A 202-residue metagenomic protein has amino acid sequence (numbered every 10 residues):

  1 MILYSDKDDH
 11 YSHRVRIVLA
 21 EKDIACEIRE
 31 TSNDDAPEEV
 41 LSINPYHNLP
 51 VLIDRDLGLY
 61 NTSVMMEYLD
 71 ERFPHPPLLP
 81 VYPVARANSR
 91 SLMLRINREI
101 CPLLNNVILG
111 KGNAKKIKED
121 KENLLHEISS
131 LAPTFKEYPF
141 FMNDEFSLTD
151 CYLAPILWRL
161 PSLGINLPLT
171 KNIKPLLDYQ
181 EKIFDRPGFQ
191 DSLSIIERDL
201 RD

Functional and structural regions predicted by a protein language model:
M1-P133, P139: GST-like domain detector, emphasizing the conserved glutathione-binding G-site in the N-terminal thioredoxin-like
D6, L148, I196: Short, solvent-exposed turn/loop segments enriched in Gly/Ser/Thr/Pro and often Arg
S42, D185, S194: Phosphate-coordinating loops and pocket residues in cytosolic domains that bind phosphorylated ligands
R55, A154, I195: Conserved residues at the C-terminal ends of beta-strands
L78, D191-S192: Acidic/polar loop patches that form or flank catalytic/metal-binding clefts of enzymes that bind anionic ligands
I96-D191: GST-like fold's C-terminal all-alpha helical module
E197-D202: Carbohydrate-binding/catalytic loop surfaces
